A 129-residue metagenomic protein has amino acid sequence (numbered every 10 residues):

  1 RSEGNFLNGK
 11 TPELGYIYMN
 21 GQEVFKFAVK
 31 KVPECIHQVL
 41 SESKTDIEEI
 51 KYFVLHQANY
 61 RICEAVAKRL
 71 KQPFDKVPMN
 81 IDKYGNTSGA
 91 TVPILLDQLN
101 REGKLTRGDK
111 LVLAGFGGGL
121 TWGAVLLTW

Functional and structural regions predicted by a protein language model:
R1-I81: Hydrophobic pocket-lining "lid/loop/helix" segments that shape and contact the acyl-thioester
V24, Y84, G119: Glycine-/small-residue-rich active-site loops that bind phosphorylated ligands and cofactors
I36, V92-L99: Buried hydrophobic packing segments
A58-R69, A90-I94, L126-W129: Short amphipathic alpha-helical segments at helix boundaries and their inter-helical linkers
P73, Y84, Q98-E102: Hydrophobic alpha-helical segments
N80-V92: Active-site-adjacent helical/loop segments in soluble small-molecule enzymes
L96-W129: Conserved beta-strand-centric core segments of catalytic alpha/beta enzyme folds
